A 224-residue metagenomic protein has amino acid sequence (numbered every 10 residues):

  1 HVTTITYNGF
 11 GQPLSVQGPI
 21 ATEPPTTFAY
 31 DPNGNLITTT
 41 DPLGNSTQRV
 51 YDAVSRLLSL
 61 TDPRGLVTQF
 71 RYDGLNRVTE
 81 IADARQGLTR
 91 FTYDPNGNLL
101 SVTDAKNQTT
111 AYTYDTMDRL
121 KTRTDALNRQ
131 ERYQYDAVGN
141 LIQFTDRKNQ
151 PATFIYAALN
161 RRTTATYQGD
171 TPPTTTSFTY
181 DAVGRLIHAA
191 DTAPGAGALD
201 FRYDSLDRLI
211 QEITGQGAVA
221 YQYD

Functional and structural regions predicted by a protein language model:
H1-D41, N45-D62, L66-D83, G87-D104 (+4 more regions): Beta-strand elements of repeat-based all-beta scaffolds
